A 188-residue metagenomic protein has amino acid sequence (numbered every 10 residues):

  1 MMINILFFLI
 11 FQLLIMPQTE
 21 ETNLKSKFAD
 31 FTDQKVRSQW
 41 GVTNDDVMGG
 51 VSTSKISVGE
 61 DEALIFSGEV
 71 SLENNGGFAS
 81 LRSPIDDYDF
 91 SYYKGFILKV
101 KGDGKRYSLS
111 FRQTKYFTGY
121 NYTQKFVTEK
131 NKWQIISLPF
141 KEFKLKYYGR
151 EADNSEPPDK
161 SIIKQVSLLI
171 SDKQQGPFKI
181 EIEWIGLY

Functional and structural regions predicted by a protein language model:
N4-L13: Sec-dependent N-terminal signal peptides
I15-Y188: Beta-rich carbohydrate-recognition modules and glycan-binding surfaces
